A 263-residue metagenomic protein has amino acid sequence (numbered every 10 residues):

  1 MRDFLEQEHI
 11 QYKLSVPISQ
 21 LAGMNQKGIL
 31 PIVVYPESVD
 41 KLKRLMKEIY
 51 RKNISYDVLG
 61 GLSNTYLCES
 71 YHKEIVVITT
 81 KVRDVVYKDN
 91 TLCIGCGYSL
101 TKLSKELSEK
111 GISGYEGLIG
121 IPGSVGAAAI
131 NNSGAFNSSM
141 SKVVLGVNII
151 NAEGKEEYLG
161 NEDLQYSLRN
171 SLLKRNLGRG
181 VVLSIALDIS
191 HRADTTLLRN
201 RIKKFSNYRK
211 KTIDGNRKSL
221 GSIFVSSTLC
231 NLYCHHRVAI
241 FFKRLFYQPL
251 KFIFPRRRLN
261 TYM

Functional and structural regions predicted by a protein language model:
M1-A128: Anion-binding (especially nucleotide phosphate/pyrophosphate-binding) glycine-rich loop and adjoining beta-alpha core
I10, G28, E74, G114 (+3 more regions): Glycine-centered flexibility motif
L14, Q20-A22, T65, I150 (+1 more regions): Phosphate/pyrophosphate- and phosphate-bearing ligand-binding catalytic cores of soluble enzymes
K27-G28, I32-V39, Y66-D84, I130-G160 (+2 more regions): Structural signature of FAD isoalloxazine-binding scaffolds in flavoprotein oxidoreductases
S38, L59-G60, K81-V85, L118-I121 (+4 more regions): Glycine-rich loops and low-complexity Gly/Arg-rich segments that provide flexible linkers or classic glycine-based
T65, S104-L107, Y115-I119, N132-S139 (+3 more regions): A generic local secondary-structure boundary/capping motif
T91-Y98, I112-E116, A129-N131, N151-E156 (+2 more regions): Low-complexity, flexible helical/coil segments
L107, V125, A129-S133, N151 (+2 more regions): Short, well-ordered alpha-helical segments in soluble proteins
